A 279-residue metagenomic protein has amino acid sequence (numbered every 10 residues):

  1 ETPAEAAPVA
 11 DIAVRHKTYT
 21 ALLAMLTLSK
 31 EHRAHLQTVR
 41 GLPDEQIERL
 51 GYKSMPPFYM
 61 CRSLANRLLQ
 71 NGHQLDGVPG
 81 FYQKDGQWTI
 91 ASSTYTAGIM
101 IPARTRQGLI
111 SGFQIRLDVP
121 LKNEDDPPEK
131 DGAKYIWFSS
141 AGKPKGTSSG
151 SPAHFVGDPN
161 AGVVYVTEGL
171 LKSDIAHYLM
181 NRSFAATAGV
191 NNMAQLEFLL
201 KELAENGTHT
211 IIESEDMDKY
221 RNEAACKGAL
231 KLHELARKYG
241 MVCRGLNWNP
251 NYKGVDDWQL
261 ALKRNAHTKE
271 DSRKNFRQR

Functional and structural regions predicted by a protein language model:
E1-M100, Q107, D158, K274-R279: TOPRIM metal-binding catalytic domain and adjacent DNA-binding surface shared by DnaG-type primases
A4, A10, N123-K130, G157 (+2 more regions): Intrinsic disorder/low-complexity signal
H35-R40, S111, L179, W258: Generic structural signal for bulky hydrophobic/aromatic residues embedded in well-ordered secondary structure
E45, D131, P250-K253: Residue-level signal for pocket-adjacent positions within structured domains
Q46-R49, Q114-R116, G245-N247: Short amphipathic beta-strand/extended segments with alternating polar/hydrophobic composition
M55-P57, A141-K143, L260: Short capping/connector residues at structural and topological boundaries
R62-N206: Phosphate-handling DNA/RNA-contact segment within nucleic-acid enzymes
N123, A161-Y165, L170-R279: TOPRIM fold recognition
